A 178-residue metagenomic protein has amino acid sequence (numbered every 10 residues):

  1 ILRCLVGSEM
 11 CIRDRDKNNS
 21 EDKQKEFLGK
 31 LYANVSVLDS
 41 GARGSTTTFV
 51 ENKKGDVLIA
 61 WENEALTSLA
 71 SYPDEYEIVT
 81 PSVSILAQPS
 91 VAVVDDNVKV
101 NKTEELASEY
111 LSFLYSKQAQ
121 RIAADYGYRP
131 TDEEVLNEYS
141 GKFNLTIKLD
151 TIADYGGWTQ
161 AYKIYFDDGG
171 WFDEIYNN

Functional and structural regions predicted by a protein language model:
I1-G7, I12: Single conserved hydrophobic/aromatic residue that forms the stacking wall/gate of nucleotide- or nucleobase-binding
R3, V37-G41, V83, V98-L106 (+1 more regions): Extracytoplasmic/periplasmic, Sec-exported soluble proteins
V6, A60, Y115: A conserved hydrophobic position in a structured secondary element of the catalytic/binding core that shapes
R13-P81: Ligand-binding pocket segment of bilobal, Venus flytrap-like solute-binding proteins
D14, D95-V98: Short loop segments at secondary-structure junctions
N63-L66, S84-L86, N97-K99: Solvent-exposed loop/turn segments at secondary-structure junctions within structured extracellular/periplasmic domains
A87-V91: Small-molecule pocket liners
V98-N178: Extracellular/periplasmic juxtamembrane helices and adjacent flexible linkers that interface with membrane partners
